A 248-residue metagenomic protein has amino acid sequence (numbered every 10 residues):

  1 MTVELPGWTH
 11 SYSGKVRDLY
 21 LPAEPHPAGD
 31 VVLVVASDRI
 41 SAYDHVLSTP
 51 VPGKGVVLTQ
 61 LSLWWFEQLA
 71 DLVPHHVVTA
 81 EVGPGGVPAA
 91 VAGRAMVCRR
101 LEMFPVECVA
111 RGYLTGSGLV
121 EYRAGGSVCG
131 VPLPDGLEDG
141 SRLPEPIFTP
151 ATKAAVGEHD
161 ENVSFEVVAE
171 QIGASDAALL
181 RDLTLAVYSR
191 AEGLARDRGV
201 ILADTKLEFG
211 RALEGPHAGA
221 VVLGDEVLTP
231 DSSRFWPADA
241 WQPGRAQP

Functional and structural regions predicted by a protein language model:
M1-A154: Active-site loop/lid in soluble adenylation, ligation, and acyl-transfer enzymes
H10, D18-P22, V200-A203, L207-R211: Hydrophobic/aromatic-rich, well-ordered segments within soluble, folded domains that form packed cores
G29, M103-P105, G199-L202, G215-V221: Coil-to-beta-strand transition motifs
A36-S37, V222-P230: Short beta-strand elements
D44, D231-R234: Short, cysteine-centered beta-strand-loop-beta hairpins and adjacent loop/turn segments enriched in charged/polar
P84-P88, A174-S175, E214-A218: Short, glycine- and charge-enriched coil/turn segments that flank and shape catalytic ligand pockets
V97-R100, R111, T115-I201, G215 (+1 more regions): ATP-dependent phospho-/nucleotidyl transfer catalytic cores
A110, A203-D225: Conserved metal-phosphate-binding beta-hairpin within the catalytic cores of diverse ATP-dependent phosphoryl-transfer
